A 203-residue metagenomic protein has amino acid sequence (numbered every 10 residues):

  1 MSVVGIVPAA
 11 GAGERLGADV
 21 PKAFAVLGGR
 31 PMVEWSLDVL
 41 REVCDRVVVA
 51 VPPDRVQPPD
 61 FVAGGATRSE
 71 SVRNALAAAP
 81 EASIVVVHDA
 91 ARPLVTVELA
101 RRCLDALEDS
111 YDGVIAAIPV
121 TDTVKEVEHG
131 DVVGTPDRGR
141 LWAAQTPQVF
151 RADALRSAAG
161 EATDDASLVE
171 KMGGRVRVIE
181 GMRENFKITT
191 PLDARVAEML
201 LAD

Functional and structural regions predicted by a protein language model:
M1-I6, V39, D165-A166, R183 (+1 more regions): SAM-dependent methyltransferases
M1-P53, P59: N-terminal glycine-rich phosphate-binding loop and ensuing alpha1 helix
I6-A10, A50, V87-H88, A117-P119 (+1 more regions): Short beta-strand segments
V7, V33, A75, H88-D89 (+3 more regions): Residue-level signal for inorganic ion chemistry
C44-D45, A82, S110-V114, G174 (+1 more regions): Short, high-confidence coil segments that cap the C-terminus of an alpha-helix and link into the following beta-strand
Q57-V85: Short phosphate-binding loop-to-helix
R68, A90-L94: Acidic metal-phosphate-binding loop of nucleotide-sugar-dependent transferases
V95-E180: Conserved core of the sugar-phosphate nucleotidyltransferase
